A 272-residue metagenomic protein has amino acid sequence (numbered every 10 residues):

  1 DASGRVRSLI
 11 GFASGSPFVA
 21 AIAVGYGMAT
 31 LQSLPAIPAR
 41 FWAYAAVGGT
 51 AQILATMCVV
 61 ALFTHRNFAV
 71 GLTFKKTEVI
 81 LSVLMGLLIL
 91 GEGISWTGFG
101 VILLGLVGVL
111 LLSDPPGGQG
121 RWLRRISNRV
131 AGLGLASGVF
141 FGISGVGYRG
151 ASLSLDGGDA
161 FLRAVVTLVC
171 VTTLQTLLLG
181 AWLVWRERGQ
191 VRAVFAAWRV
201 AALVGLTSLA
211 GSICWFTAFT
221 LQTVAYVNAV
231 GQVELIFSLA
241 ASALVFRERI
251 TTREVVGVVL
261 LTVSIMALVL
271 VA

Functional and structural regions predicted by a protein language model:
S3-T50, T56-H65, D114-L135, V139 (+6 more regions): Membrane-interface interhelical linkers
V6, V70, G93-G98, V166 (+2 more regions): Residue-level recognition of membrane-helix boundary sites in multi-pass small-molecule transporters
I10, S14, F74, T97-G100 (+3 more regions): Hydrophobic core positions of alpha-helical segments in small-molecule transporters and transporter systems
S14-A21, F74-L88, L174, L178 (+3 more regions): Alpha-helical transmembrane segments of compact multi-pass small-molecule transporters, enriched in specific families
V19, L84-L90, T97-P116, R253-A272: Hydrophobic transmembrane alpha-helices of multi-pass small-molecule transport proteins
A51-Q52, C58, L81, V101-L104 (+7 more regions): Hydrophobic residues within membrane-embedded alpha-helical segments of Major Facilitator Superfamily
V59-G100: Membrane-interface helix-loop-helix junctions at boundaries between adjacent transmembrane segments
V60, G86-L87, R149, F216 (+1 more regions): Small-residue-mediated transmembrane helix hinge/kink sites in multi-pass secondary transporters
